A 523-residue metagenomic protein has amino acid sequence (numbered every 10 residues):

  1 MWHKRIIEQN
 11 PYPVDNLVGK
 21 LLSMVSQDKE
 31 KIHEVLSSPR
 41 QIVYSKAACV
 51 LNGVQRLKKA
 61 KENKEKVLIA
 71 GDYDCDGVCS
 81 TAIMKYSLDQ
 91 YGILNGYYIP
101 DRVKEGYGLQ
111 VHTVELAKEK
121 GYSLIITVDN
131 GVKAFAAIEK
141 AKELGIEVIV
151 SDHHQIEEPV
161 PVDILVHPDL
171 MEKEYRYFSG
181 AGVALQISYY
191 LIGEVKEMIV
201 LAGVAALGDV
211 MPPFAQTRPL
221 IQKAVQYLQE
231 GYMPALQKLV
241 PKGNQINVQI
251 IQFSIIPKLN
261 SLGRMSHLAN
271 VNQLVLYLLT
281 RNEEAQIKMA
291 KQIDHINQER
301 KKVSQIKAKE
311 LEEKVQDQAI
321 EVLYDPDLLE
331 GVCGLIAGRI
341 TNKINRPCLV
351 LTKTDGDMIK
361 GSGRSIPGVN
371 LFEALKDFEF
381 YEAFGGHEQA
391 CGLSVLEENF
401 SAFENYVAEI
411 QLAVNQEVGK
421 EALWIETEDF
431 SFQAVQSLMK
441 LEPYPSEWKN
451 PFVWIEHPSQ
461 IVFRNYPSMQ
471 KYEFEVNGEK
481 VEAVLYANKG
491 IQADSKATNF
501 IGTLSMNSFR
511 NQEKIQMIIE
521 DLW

Functional and structural regions predicted by a protein language model:
K4-L124, L144, I192-N405, V418 (+2 more regions): Hydrophobic helix-and-loop "lid/oligomerization" segment in the mid-to-C-terminal part of catalytic domains
A117-K118, T127, V132-M211, T217-L220: Conserved phosphate-handling catalytic cores of large alpha/beta enzymes
A413-G419: Non-transmembrane, aqueous-exposed alpha-helical and coiled segments at domain scale
L423-V481: Accessory interdomain/linker segments of ATP-dependent helicases and helicase-like nucleic-acid enzymes that mediate
I425-T427, L504-M506, W523: Beta-strand elements of well-folded, non-transmembrane domains
G478-Q492: Beta-strand/loop nucleic-acid-binding surfaces
K496-R510: Flexible glycine-rich surface loops and low-complexity tracts that mediate binding to linear polymers
R510-W523: OB-fold/S1-family single-stranded nucleic acid-binding modules
